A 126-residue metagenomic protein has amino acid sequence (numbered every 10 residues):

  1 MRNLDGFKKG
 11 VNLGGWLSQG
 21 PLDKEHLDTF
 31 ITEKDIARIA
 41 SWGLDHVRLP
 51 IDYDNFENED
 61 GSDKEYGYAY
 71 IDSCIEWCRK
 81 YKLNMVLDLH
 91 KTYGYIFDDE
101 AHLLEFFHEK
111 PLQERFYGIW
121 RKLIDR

Functional and structural regions predicted by a protein language model:
M1-H46: N-terminal carbohydrate-binding accessory modules
L13, Y53, L89: Residues immediately flanking
L17-Q19, Y53-E57, Y93: Feature marks short, surface-exposed loop/turn motifs that line or immediately flank catalytic pockets and channel
L27-F30, I36-V47, E57, S62-H90 (+1 more regions): An active-site-proximal structural segment forming one wall of the substrate-binding cleft that immediately precedes
P50: Residues forming the ATP-binding cleft of Hanks-type serine/threonine protein kinase domains
